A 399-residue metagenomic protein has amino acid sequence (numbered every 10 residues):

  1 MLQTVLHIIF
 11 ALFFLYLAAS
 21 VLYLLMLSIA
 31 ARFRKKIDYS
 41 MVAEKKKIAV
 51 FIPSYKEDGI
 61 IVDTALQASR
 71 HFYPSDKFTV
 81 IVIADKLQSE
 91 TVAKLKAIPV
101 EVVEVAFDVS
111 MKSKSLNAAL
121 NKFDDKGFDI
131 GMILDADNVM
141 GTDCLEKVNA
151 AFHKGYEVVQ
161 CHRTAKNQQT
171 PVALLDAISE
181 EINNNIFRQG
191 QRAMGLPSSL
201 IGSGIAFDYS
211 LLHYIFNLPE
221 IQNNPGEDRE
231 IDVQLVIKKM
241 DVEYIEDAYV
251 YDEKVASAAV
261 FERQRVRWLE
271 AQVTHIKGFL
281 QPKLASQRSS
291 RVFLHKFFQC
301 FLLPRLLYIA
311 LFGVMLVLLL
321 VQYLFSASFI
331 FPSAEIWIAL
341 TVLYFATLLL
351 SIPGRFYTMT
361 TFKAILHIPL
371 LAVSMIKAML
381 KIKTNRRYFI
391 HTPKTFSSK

Functional and structural regions predicted by a protein language model:
M1-L66: N-proximal low-complexity "stem/linker" segments adjacent to membrane-targeting elements
L2-F10, A30-E44, M194-G195, A256-P369 (+1 more regions): Basic/Trp-rich segment in TM-proximal cytosolic loops or flexible interdomain/linker regions
K47-A49, T79, E230: Cell-envelope/extracellular polymer assembly enzymes that use nucleotide-activated donors
L66-K77: Short, acidic, metal-binding catalytic loop of nucleotide-sugar glycosyltransferases
I83-V92, A106-V109, V139: A conserved acidic beta->alpha catalytic loop
E104-S115, N121-D125, T142-N223, V266 (+2 more regions): Long helical/loop segments within the catalytic core of UDP-sugar-dependent glycosyltransferases, especially the large
G127-V139: Short beta-strand-to-loop acidic/aromatic patch adjacent to the donor-nucleotide binding site
N224-I231: Acidic donor-binding loop at a coil-to-helix junction in glycosyltransferase catalytic cores that engages
